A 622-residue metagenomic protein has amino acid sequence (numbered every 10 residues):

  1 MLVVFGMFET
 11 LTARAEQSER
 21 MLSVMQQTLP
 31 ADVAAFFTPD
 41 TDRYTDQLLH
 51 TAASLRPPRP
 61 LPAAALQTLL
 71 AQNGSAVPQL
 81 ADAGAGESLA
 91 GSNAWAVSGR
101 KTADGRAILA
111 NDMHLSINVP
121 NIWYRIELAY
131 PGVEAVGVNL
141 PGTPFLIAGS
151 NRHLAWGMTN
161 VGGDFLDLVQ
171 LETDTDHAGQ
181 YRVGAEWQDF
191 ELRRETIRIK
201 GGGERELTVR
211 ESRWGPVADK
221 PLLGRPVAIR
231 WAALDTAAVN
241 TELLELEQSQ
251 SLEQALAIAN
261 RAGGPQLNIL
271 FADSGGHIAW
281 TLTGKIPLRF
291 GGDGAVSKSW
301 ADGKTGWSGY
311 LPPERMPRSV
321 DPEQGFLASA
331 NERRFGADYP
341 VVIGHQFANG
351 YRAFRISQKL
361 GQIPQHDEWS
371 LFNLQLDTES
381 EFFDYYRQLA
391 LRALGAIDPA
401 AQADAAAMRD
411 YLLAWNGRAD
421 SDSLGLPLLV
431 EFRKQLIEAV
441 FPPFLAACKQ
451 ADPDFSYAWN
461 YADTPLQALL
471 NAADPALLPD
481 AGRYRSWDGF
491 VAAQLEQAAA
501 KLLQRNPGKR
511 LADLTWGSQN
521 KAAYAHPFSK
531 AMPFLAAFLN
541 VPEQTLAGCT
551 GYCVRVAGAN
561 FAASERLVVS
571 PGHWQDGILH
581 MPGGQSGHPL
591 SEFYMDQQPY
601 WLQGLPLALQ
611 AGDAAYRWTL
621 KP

Functional and structural regions predicted by a protein language model:
M1-I108, M113, V119, G137 (+4 more regions): Substrate-recognition/specificity elements adjacent to catalytic centers across diverse enzyme folds
L70, G74, E87-G91, L128-F145 (+3 more regions): Glycine- and hydrophobic-rich flexible loops that cap the catalytic core of alpha/beta enzyme folds
S92, I108, I117-N121, G142 (+19 more regions): Generic recognition of stable, solvent-exposed alpha-helical segments in well-folded globular domains
V183-W187, A233, E245-Q248, V342 (+5 more regions): Hydrophobic alpha-helical scaffolding
A262-I363, R418-A419, L428, F432-V440 (+3 more regions): Hydrophobic alpha-helical segments
V342, Q346-A401, W487-P622: Terminal end segments
R392, A396-F441: C-terminal non-catalytic alpha-helical accessory regions
L429-T515: Charged, long alpha-helical assembly modules
